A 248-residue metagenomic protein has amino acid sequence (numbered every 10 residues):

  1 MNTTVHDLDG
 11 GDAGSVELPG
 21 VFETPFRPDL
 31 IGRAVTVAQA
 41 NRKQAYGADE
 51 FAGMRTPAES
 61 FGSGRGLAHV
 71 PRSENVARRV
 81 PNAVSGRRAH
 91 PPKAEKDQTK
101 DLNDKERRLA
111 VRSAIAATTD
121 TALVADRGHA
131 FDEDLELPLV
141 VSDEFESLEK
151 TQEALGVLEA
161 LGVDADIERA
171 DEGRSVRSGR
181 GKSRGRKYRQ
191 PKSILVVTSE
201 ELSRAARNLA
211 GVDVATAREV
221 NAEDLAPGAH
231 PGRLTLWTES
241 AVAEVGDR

Functional and structural regions predicted by a protein language model:
D7-D9, S15-L18, R218: Peptidyl-prolyl cis-trans isomerase
G14-R189: Basic, glycine/proline-rich low-complexity segments that contact nucleic acids
S142-T151, V157, L161-A170, R174-R248: RNase H-like, two-metal
